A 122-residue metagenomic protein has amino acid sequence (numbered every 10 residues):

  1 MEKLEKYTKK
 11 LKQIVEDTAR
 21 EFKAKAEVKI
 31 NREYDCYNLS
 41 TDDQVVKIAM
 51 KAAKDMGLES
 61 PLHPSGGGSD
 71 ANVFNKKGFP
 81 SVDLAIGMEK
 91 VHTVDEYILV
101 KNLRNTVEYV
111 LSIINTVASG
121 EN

Functional and structural regions predicted by a protein language model:
M1-N122: Metal-dependent amide/peptide-bond hydrolase catalytic core, centered on the "pita-bread" metallohydrolase fold
